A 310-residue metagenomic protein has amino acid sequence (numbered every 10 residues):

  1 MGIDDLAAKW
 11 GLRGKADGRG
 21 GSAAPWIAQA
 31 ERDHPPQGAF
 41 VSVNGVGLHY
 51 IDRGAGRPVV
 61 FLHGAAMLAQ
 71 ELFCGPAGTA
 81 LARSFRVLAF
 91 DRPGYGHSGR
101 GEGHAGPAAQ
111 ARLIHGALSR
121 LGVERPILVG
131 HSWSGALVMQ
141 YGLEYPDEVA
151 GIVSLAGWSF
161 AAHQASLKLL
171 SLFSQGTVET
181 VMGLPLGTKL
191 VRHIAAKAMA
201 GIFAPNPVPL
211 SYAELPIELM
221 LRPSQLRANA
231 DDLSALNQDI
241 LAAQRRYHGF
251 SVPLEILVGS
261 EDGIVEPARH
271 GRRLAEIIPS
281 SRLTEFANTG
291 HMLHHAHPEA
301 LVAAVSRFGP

Functional and structural regions predicted by a protein language model:
M1-V59, A82-F85, V123-E124, V305 (+1 more regions): Alpha/beta-hydrolase fold catalytic core
V46, D52-H97: Conserved HGGG/HGGXW glycine-rich cap/lid loop of the alpha/beta-hydrolase fold
I51-R53, A89-G130, A303: Active-site loop/oxyanion-hole signature of alpha/beta-hydrolase fold enzymes
L143, I152-L184: Flexible "cap/lid" loop of the alpha/beta hydrolase fold
A165-L169, P185-G249: Conserved alpha/beta-hydrolase catalytic His-Asp/Glu region
F250, I256-V258: Short beta-strand/loop motif that positions the catalytic acidic residue of the alpha/beta-hydrolase fold
E261-V265: Acidic catalytic loop of the alpha/beta-hydrolase fold
T289-P298: Catalytic histidine-centered segment of alpha/beta-hydrolase-like enzymes
